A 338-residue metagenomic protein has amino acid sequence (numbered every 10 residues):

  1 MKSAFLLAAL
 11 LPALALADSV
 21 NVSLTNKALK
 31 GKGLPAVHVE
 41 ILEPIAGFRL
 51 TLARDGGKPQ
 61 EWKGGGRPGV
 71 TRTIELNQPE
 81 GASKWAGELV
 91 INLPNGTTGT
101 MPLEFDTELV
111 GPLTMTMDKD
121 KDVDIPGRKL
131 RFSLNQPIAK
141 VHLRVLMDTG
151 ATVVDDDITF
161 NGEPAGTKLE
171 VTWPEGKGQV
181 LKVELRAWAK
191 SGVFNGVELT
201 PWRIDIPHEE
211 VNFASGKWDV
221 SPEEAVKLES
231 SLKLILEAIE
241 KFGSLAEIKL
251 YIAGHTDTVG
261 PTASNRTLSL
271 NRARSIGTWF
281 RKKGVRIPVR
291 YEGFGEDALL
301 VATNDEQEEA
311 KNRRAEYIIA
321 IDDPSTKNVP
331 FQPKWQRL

Functional and structural regions predicted by a protein language model:
M1-A9: Sec-dependent signal peptide recognition, specifically the positively charged N-region followed immediately by
A8-A17: Hydrophobic h-region of N-terminal signal peptides that target proteins for export in Gram-negative bacteria
A17-D205, Q336-R337: N-terminal targeting leaders that direct proteins to extracytoplasmic destinations
P35, W85, P207-E209, G216 (+2 more regions): Envelope-exposed proteins and targeting segments
T51, E88-V90, E184, N212 (+3 more regions): Soluble periplasmic/extracytoplasmic beta-strand elements of cell-envelope proteins
T116-I138, E209-L236: Compositionally biased low-complexity segments at domain edges in trafficked proteins and select soluble regulators
E209-S215, I235-A273, V289-T303: Short, surface-exposed beta-strand segments enriched in small/polar/acidic residues
K217-A253, G277-K282, R286, Y317-L338: Periplasmic peptidoglycan-binding/anchoring modules of Gram-negative envelope and division proteins
